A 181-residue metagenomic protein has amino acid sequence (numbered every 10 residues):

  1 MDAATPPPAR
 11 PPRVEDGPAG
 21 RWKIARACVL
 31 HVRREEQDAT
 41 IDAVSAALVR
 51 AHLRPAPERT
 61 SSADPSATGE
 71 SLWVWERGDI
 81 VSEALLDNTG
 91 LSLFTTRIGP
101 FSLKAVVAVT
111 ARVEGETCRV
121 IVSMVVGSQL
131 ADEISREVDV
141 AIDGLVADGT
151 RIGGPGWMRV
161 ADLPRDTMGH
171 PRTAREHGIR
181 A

Functional and structural regions predicted by a protein language model:
D2-V32, E36-A181: Ser/Thr-rich, low-complexity intrinsically disordered terminal regions
